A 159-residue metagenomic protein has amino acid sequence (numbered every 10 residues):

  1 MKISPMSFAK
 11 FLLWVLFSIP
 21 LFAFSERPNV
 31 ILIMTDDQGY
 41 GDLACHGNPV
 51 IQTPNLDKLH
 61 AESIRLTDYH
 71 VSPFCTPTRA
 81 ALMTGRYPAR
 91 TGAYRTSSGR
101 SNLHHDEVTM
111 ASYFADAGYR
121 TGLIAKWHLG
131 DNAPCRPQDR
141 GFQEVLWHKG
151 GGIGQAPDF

Functional and structural regions predicted by a protein language model:
K2-F8, F22-F159: Formylglycine-dependent sulfatase
K10-P20: Bacterial N-terminal signal peptides
